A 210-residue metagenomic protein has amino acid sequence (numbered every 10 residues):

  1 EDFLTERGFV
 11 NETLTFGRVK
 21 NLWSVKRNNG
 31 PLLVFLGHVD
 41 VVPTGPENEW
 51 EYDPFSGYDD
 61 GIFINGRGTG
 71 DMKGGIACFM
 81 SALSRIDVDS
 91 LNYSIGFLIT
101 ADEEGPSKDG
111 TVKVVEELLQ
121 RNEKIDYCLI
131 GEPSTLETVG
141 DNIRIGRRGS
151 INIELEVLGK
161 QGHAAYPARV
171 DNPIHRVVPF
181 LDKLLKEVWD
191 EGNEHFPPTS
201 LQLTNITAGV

Functional and structural regions predicted by a protein language model:
E1-E47: N-terminal helical capping/dimerization or prosegment-like subdomains of hydrolases acting on amide or phosphate bonds
V10, R67-D71, A165-P173: Short alpha-helix boundary/capping segments
N11, S24, G57-D59, L203-I206: A structural signal for short hydrophobic beta-strand segments in well-ordered beta-sheet cores
L32-G96: Active-site metal-coordination/substrate-binding segment of hydrolases, especially metallo-dependent peptidases
G57, D102, G162: Acyl-CoA/ACP chain-elongation machinery
M72-G146: Acidic/histidine-rich catalytic neighborhood of metal-dependent amide-processing enzymes
L118-V210: Midchain, well-structured core segments that form catalytic/ion-binding scaffolds
